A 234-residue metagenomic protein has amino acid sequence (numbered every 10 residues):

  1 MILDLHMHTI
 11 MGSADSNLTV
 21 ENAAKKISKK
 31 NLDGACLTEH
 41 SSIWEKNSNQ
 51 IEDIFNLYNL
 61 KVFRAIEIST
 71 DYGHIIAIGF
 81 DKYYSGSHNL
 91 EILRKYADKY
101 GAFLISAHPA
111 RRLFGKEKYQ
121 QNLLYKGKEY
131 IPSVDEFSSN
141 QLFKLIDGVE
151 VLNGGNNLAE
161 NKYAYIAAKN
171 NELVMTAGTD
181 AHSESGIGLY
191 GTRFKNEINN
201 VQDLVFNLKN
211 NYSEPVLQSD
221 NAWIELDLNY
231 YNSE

Functional and structural regions predicted by a protein language model:
M1-L5, T9, S13, V20-K26 (+6 more regions): Charged catalytic cores and adjacent phosphate/nucleic-acid-binding surfaces used for phosphate/nucleic-acid chemistry
D4, H8, A24-W44, F103-I105: Divalent metal-dependent hydrolysis catalytic cores, especially in the metallo-beta-lactamase
H40, P109-A110, G154: Flexible loop residues that form catalytic and substrate-binding hotspots at small-molecule/glycan-binding clefts
E67-I68, H74-I76, I105-R112: Conserved catalytic scaffold of divalent metal-dependent phosphoesterases
S85-N89: Glycine-rich anion/phosphate-binding loops
D98-G115, L123: Internal, conserved structured core segments that host functional sites
